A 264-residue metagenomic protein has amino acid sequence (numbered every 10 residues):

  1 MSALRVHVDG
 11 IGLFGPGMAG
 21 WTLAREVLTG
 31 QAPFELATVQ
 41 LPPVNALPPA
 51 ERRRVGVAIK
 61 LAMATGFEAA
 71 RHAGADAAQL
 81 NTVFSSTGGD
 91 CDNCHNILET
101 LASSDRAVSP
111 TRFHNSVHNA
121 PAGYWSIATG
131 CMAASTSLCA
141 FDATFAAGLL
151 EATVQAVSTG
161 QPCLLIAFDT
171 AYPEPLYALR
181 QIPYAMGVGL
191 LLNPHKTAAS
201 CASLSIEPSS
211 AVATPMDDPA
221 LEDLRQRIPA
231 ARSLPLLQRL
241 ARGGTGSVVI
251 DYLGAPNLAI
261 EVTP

Functional and structural regions predicted by a protein language model:
M1-R112, V117-A134, A167-P264: Conserved "HGTGT" condensation-loop signature of ketosynthase/thiolase-family condensing enzymes that catalyze
A62-F67, H72, S137-C163: Active-site-proximal alpha-helical scaffold in enzymes
